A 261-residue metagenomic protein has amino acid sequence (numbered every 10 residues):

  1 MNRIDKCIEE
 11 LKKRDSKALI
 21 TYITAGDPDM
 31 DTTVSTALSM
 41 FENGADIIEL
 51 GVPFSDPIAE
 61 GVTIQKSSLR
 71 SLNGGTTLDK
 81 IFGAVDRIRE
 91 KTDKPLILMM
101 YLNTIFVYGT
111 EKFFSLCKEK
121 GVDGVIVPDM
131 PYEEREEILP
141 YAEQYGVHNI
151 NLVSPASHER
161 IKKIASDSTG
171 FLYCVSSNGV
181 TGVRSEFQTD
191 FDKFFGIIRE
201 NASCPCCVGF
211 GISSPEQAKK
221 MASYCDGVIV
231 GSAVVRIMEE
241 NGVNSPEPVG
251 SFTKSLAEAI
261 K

Functional and structural regions predicted by a protein language model:
M1-I20, V85-R89, K261: N-terminal amphipathic alpha-helix/helix-capping segment at the start of soluble metabolic enzymes
L19-I23, I48-L50, L96-M100, V125-V127 (+4 more regions): Hydrophobic faces of well-ordered beta-strands that scaffold small-molecule active sites in alpha/beta enzyme cores
M30-M40, A156-S166, V208, I212-V228: Catalytic cores of alpha/beta
D46-D56, V122-I126, P131-E134, S176-G182 (+2 more regions): Glycine-rich phosphate-binding active-site loops on the catalytic face of alpha/beta enzymes
V52, T63-P128, I260: Active-site beta->alpha loop and helix N-cap motifs at the rims of alpha/beta catalytic domains
N73-T76, G121-E134, H148-A156, K162 (+1 more regions): Catalytic beta/alpha-barrel core
G74, K162-E200, I237-E239: Glycine/Thr-rich beta-alpha phosphate-binding loop at enzyme active sites
I81, G196-C204, S213-K261: Alpha/beta catalytic cores of nucleotide-metabolism and tRNA/nucleoside-modifying enzymes
